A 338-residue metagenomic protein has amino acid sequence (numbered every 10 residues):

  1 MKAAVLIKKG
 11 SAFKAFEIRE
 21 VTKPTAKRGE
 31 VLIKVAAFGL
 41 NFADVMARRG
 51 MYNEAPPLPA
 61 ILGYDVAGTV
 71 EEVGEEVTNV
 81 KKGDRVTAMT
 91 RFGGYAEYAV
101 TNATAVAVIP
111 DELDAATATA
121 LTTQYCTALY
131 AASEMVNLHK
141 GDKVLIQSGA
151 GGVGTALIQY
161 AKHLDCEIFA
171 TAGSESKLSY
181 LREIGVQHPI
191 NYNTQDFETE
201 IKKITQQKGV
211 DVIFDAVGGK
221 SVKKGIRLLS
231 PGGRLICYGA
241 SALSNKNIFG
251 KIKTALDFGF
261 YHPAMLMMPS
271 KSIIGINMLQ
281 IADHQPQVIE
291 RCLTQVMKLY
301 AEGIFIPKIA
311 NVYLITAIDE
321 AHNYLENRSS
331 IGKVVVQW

Functional and structural regions predicted by a protein language model:
A15, A37, M46, R85-S148 (+1 more regions): NAD(P)H dinucleotide-binding glycine-rich loop of Rossmann-like/cofactor-binding domains, especially the beta1-alpha1
T22-G39, M51-G93: Glycine-rich beta-strand-centered segment in the early N-terminal region that forms part of a ligand/cofactor-binding
R85, K143, E167, G233-R234 (+1 more regions): Short glycine-centered segments of the SAM/dcSAM-binding site in methyltransferase folds
L121-Q195: Mid-domain Rossmann-like dinucleotide-binding core that forms the NAD(H)/NADP(H) cofactor-binding site
F197-Q207: Short amphipathic alpha-helix with an adjacent loop that forms part of the alpha/beta core around
K220-E302, W338: Glycine-rich phosphate-binding loop and adjacent beta-alpha segment of Rossmann(oid) nucleotide-cofactor-binding
D283-W338: C-terminal hydrophobic helical "lid"/dimerization subdomain of Rossmann-like NAD(P)H-dependent oxidoreductases
